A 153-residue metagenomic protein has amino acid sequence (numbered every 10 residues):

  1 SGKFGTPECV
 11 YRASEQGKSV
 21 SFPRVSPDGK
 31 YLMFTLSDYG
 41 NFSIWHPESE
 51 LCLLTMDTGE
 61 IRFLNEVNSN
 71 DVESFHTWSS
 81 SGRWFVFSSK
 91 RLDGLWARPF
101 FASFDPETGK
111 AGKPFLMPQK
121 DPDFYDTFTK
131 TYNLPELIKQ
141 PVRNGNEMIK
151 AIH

Functional and structural regions predicted by a protein language model:
S1-H153: Sequence signature of WD/YWTD-type beta-propeller architectures
